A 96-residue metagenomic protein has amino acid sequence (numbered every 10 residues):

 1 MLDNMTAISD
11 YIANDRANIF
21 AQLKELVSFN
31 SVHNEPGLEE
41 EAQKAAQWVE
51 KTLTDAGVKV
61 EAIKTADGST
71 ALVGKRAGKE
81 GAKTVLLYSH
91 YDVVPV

Functional and structural regions predicted by a protein language model:
L2-V96: Acidic/His- and Gly-rich active-site-bordering loop/insert found across diverse amide/peptide-bond hydrolases
